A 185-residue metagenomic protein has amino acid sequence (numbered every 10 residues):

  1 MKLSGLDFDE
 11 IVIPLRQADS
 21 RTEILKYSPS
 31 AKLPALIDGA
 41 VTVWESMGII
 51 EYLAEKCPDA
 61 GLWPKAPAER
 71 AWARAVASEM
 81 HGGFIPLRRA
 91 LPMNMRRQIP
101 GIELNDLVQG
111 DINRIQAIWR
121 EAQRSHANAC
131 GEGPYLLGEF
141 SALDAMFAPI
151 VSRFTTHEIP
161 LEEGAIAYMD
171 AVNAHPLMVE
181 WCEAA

Functional and structural regions predicted by a protein language model:
M1, A54, W119, Q123: Conserved hydrophobic residues forming the short capping helix/wall of the S-adenosyl-L-methionine
M1, A73, D144-A145, H175: Short, thiol/selenol-centered motifs that function as redox-active sites or metal-ligating centers
K2-E103: GST-like domain detector, emphasizing the conserved glutathione-binding G-site in the N-terminal thioredoxin-like
G82-A174: GST-like fold's C-terminal all-alpha helical module
A184-A185: Exported/periplasmic ABC-transporter solute-binding proteins
